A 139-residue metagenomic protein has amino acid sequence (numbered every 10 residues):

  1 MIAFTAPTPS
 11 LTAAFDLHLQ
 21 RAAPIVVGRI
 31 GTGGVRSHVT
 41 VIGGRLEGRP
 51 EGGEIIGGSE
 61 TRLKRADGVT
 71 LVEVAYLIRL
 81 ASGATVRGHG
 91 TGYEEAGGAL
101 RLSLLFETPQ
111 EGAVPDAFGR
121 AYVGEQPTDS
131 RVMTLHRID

Functional and structural regions predicted by a protein language model:
M1-D139: Beta-strand-enriched cores of mature, soluble protein domains
